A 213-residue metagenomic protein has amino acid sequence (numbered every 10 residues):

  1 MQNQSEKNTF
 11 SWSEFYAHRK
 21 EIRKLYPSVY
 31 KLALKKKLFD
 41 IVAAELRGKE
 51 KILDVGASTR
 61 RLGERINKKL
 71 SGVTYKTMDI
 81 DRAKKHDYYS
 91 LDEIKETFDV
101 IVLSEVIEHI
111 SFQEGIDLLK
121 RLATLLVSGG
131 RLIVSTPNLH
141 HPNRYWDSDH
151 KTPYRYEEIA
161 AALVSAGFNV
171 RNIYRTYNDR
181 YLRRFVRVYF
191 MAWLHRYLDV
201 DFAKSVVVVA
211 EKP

Functional and structural regions predicted by a protein language model:
M1-V102, Q113-K120, L125, Y156-E157 (+4 more regions): Conserved N-terminal segment of class I S-adenosyl-L-methionine
K84-H86, H141-W146: A short acidic, helix-capping loop that chelates divalent metal ions and anchors anionic groups
V106-H109, N138: Hydrophobic adenine-recognition pocket in adenosine-nucleotide-binding enzymes
G129-T136: Conserved beta-strand signature within the Rossmann-like core of class I S-adenosyl-L-methionine
P137-H141, P153, T176-R180: Short "lid" loop at the C-terminus of a central beta-strand within the Rossmann-like core of SAM-dependent
N143-A162: Acceptor-substrate binding/catalytic loop of class I
V164-S165, V170-R183: C-terminal alpha-helical "lid/dimerization" subdomain adjacent to the S-adenosyl-L-methionine
V207-P213: C-terminal lobe and adjacent flexible extensions of AdoMet/dcAdoMet transferase-like proteins
